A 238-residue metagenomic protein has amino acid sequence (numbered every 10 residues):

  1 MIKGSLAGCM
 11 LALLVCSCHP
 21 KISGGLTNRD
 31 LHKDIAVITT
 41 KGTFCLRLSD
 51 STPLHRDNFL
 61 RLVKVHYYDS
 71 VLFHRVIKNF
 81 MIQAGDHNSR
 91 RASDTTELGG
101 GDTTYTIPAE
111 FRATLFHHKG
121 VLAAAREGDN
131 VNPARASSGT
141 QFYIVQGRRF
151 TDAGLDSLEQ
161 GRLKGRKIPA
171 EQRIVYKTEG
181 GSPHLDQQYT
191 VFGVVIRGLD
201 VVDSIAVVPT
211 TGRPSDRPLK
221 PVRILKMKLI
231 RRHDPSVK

Functional and structural regions predicted by a protein language model:
M1-A7: Bacterial N-terminal signal peptides that target proteins for export
A7-C16: Bacterial N-terminal signal peptides
S17-K238: Cyclophilin-like peptidyl-prolyl cis-trans isomerases
